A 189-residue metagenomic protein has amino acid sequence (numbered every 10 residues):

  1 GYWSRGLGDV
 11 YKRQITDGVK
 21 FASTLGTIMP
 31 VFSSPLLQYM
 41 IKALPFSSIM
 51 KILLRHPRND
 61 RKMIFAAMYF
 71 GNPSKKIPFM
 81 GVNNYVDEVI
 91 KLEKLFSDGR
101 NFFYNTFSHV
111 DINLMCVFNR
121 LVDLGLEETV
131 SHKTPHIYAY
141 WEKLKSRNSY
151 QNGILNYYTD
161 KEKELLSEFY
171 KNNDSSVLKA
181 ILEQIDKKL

Functional and structural regions predicted by a protein language model:
G1-Y11: Single conserved hydrophobic/aromatic residue that forms the stacking wall/gate of nucleotide- or nucleobase-binding
G8-V10, D111-I112, R147: Short, thiol/selenol-centered motifs that function as redox-active sites or metal-ligating centers
G18-E142: GST-like fold's C-terminal all-alpha helical module
S131-L189: Long, positively charged, glycine-interspersed low-complexity recognition regions
